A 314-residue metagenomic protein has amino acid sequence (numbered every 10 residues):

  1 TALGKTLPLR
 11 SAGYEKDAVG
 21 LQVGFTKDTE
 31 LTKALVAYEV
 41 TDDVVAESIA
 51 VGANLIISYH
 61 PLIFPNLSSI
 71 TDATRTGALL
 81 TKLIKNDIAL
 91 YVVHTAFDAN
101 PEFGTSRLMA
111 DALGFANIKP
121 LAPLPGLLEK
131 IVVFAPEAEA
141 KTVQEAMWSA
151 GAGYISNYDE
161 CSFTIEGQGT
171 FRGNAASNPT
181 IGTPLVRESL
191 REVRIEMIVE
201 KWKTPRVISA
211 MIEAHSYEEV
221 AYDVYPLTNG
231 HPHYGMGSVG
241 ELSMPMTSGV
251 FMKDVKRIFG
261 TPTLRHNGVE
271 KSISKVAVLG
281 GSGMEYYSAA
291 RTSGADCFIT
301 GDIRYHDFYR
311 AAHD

Functional and structural regions predicted by a protein language model:
T1-D314: Hydrophobic structural segments
